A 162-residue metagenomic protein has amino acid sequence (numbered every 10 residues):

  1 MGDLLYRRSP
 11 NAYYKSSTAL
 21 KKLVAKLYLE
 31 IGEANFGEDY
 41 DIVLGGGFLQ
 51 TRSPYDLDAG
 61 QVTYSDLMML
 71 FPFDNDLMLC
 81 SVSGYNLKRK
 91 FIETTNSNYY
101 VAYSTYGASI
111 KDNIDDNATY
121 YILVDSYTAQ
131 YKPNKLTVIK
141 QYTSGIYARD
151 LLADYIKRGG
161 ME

Functional and structural regions predicted by a protein language model:
M1, L5-L23: A conserved active-site cap/scaffold subdomain adjacent to cofactor or substrate pockets
T18, K22-E162: Feature captures C-terminal
